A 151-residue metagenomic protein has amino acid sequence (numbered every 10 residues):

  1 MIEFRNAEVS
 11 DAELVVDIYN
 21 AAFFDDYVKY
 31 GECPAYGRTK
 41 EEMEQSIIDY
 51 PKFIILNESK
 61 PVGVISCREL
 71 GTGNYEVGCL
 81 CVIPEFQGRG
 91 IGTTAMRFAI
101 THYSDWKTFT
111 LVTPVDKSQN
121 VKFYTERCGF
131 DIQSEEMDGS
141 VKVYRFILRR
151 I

Functional and structural regions predicted by a protein language model:
E3-D17: A short beta-loop-alpha structural element at the N-terminal edge of CoA-dependent acyl/N-acetyltransferase catalytic
V16, N20-M43: Conserved GNAT-fold acetyl-CoA-binding loop/helix
E42-I54, E76: A short helix-loop-beta-strand connector motif used in the catalytic cores of GNAT acetyltransferases and, in some
I54, K60-E69, E76-C81: Conserved beta-strand in the GNAT
F86-F98: Conserved acetyl-CoA pyrophosphate-binding loop and the N-cap/start of the following alpha-helix in GNAT-like
T93-T94, T101, D116-S134: Conserved active-site alpha-helix within GNAT-family acetyltransferase domains
M96, H102-V115: Conserved GNAT acetyl-CoA-binding A-motif
T110-V121, M137-V141: Conserved beta-strand-loop-alpha-helix junction that forms the acyl-donor binding cleft
